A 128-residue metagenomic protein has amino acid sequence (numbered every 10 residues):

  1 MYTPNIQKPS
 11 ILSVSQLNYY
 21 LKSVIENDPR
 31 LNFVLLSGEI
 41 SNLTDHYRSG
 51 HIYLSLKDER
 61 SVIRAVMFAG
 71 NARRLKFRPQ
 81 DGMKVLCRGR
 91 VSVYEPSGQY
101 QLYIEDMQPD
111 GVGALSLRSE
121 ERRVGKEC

Functional and structural regions predicted by a protein language model:
L12-F33, K76: Short boundary/loop segments of OB/S1/cold-shock single-stranded nucleic-acid-binding domains
V34-N42, Q80-V93: OB-fold and OB-like beta-barrel modules that bind single-stranded nucleic acids
I40, D58-R60, G89, I104-D106: Flexible glycine-/small-residue-rich
S41-T44, K57, F68, S92: Conserved positions in beta-strands of structured domains
L43-R48, P96: Short, conserved beta-turn/loop elements at beta-strand boundaries and strand-helix junctions
S49-A69: OB-fold (S1/OB) nucleic-acid-binding surfaces
S92-R118: OB-fold/S1-family single-stranded nucleic acid-binding modules
E121-C128: Conserved small/polar residues in nucleotide/adenosyl-binding loops
